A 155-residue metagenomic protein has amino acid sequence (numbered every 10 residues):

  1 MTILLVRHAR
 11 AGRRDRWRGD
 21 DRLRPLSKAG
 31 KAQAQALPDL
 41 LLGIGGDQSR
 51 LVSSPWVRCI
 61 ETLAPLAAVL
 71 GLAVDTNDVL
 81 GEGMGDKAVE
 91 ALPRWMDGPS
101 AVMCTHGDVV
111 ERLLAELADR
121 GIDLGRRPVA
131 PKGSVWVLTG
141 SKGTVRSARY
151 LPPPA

Functional and structural regions predicted by a protein language model:
T2-K87, E111, I122-R126, A130-S134 (+1 more regions): Active-site-proximal alpha-helix that buttresses catalytic centers in soluble enzyme cores
E90-R146: Active-site-adjacent alpha-helix immediately C-terminal to a catalytic or transition-state-stabilizing loop
A148-A155: Short, solvent-exposed aromatic-acidic interface loops
